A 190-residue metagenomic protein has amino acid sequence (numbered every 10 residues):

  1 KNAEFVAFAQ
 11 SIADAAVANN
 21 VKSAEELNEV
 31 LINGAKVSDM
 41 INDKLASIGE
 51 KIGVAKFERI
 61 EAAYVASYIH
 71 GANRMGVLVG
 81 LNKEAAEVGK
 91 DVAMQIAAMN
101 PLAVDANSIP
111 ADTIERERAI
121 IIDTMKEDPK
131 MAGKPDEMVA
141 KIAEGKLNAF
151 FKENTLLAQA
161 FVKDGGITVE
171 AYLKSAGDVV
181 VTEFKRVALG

Functional and structural regions predicted by a protein language model:
K1-G190: N-terminal assembly/interaction segments in proteins that build large macromolecular machines
